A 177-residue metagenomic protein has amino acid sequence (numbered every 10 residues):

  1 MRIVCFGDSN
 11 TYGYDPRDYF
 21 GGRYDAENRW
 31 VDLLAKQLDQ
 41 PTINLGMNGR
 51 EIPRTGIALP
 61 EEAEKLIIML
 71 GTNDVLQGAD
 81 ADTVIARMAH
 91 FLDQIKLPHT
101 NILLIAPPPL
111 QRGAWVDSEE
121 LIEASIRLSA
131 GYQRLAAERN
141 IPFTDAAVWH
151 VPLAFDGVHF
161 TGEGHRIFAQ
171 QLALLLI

Functional and structural regions predicted by a protein language model:
M1-G46, G56-E62, R166: Serine-esterase "nucleophile elbow" of acetyl-processing enzymes
N10, G49-E51, P109, H150: Residue-level detector of flexible, active-site-proximal loop/helix-junction positions within diverse enzyme catalytic
Q37, G56-I177: Alpha-helical cap/lid subdomain in secreted, periplasmic, or secretory-pathway luminal O-acyl-processing enzymes
G46-E51, T72: Short glycine-rich, polar/acidic loop-and-turn segments at beta strand-coil junctions
